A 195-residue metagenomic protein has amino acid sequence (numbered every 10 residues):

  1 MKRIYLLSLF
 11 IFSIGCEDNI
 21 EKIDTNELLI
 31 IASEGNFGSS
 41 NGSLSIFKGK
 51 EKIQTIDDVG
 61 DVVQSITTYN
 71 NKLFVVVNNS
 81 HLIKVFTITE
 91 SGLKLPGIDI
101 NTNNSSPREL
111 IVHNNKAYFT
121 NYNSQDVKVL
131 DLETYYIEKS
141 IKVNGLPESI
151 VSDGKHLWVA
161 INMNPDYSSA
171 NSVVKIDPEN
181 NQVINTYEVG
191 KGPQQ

Functional and structural regions predicted by a protein language model:
M1-I23: Bacterial Sec-dependent N-terminal signal peptides
C16-Q195: Predominantly soluble domains enriched in secretory-pathway, periplasmic, or organellar proteins
